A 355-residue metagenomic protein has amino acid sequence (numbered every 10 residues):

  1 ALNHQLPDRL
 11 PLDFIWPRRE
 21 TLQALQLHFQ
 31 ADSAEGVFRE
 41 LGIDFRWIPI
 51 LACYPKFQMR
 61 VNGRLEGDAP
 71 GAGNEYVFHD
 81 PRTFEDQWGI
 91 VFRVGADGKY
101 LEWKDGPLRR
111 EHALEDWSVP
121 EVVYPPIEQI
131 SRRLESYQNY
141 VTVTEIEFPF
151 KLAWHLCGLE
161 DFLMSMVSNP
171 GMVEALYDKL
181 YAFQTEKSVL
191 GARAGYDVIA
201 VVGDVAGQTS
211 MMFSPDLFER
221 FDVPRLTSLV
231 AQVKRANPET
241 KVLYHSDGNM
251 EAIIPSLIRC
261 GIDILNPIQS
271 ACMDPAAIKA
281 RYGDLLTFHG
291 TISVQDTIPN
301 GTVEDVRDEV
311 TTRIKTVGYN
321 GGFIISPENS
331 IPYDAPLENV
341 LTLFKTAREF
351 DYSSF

Functional and structural regions predicted by a protein language model:
A1-S33, E85, V94, G98 (+1 more regions): Active-site loop segments of alpha/beta catalytic cores
L12, I43, W47-P49, P70-E75: Secondary-structure transition motif
Q23, L27-R64: Segments that shape or occlude catalytic/ligand-binding pockets
F57-P120, N139-Y140: A contiguous, low-structure linker/loop signature
